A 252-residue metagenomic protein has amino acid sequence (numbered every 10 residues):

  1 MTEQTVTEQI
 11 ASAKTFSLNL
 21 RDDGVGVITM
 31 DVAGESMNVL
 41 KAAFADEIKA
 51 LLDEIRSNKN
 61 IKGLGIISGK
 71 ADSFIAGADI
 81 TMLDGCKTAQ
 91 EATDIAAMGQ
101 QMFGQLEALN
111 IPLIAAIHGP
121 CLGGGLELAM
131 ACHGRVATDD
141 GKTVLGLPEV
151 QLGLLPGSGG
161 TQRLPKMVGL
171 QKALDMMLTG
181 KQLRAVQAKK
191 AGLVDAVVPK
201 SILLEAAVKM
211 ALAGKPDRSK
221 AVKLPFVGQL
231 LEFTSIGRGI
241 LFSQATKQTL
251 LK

Functional and structural regions predicted by a protein language model:
M1-I67, G104: Conserved CoA-thioester-binding segment of acyl-CoA-metabolizing enzymes
T2-A13, A42-D46, L52, K172-L174 (+3 more regions): Intrinsically disordered, low-complexity segments enriched in small/flexible residues
I66, D79, L128-A129, A188: Hydrophobic/aromatic residues within transmembrane alpha-helices of multi-pass small-molecule transporters
S68-M102, C121, Q151-G153: Glycine- (often His-adjacent) and acidic-residue-rich active-site loop that binds/positions the CoA thioester
Q100, Q105-L152, P156: Glycine-rich beta-to-alpha active-site loop
Q105, L128, R163-L164, D175-M176 (+1 more regions): Hydrophobic/aromatic ligand-binding patch that stacks against planar heteroaromatic rings of cofactors or nucleotides
G134, D175, T179-K181, A196: Well-ordered beta-strand positions
T161-Q171: Hydrophobic, secondary-structure "cap" segments at the distal end of domains
